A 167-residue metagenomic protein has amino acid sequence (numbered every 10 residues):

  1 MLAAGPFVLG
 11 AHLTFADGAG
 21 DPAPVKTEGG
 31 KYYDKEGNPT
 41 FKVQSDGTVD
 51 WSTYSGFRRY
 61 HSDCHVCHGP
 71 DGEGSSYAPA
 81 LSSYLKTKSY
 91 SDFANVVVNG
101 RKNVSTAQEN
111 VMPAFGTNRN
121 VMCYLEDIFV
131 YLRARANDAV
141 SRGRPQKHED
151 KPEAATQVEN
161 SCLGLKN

Functional and structural regions predicted by a protein language model:
M1-V8: Bacterial N-terminal signal peptides
D17-G20, S75-S82, G100-D127, L132-P152: Axial heme c-ligation environment in periplasmic c-type cytochrome domains
G18-R59: Electrostatic cytochrome c docking/interface patches
V49, T53, F57, K86 (+2 more regions): Solvent-exposed, acidic/flexible segments
Y54-H65, G74, K88-A94, P145-K147: Sequence context surrounding c-type heme c attachment/ligation sites in exported
Y60-P70, F93, V97, M112-P113 (+2 more regions): The canonical Cys-X-X-Cys-His
E149-N167: Short, low-complexity, Pro/Ser/Thr/Gly-rich segments in the mature regions of secreted, periplasmic
